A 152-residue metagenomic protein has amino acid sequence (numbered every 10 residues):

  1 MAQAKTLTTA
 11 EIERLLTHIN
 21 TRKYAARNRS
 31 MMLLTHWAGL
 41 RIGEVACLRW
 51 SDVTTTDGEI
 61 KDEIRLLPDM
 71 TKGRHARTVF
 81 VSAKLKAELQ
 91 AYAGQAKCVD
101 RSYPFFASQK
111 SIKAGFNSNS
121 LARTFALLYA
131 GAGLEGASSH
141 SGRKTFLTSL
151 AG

Functional and structural regions predicted by a protein language model:
M1, L48, I112-F116, E135 (+1 more regions): Catalytic phosphate/metal-binding cores of nucleic-acid and nucleotide-processing enzymes, i.e., regions that mediate
M1-E13, G73-S82, V99-S102: DNA breakage-rejoining catalytic core of tyrosine-based enzymes
T9-A38, I42, R143: Basic, Lys/Arg- and aromatic-enriched nucleic-acid-binding interface segment
T17-Y24, A122-G152: Short, basic (Lys/Arg/His-rich) helix/loop patches that form interaction surfaces in the mid-to-C-terminal regions
A26-S30, L34, G39-R41, W50-V53 (+2 more regions): Non-catalytic DNA-binding core/recognition domains of DNA-processing enzymes
C47-L85: Conserved tyrosine-mediated DNA breakage-rejoining catalytic core shared by Y-recombinases
M70-Q90, S102-L127: C-terminal catalytic core of Y-nucleophile DNA break-rejoin enzymes
